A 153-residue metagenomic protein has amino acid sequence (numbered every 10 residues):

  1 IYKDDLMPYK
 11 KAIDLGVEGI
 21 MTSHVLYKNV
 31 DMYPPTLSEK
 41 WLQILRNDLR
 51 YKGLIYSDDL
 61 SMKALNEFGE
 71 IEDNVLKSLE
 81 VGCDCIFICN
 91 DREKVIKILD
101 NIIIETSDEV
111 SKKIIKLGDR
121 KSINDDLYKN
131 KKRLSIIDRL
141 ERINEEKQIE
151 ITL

Functional and structural regions predicted by a protein language model:
I1-V110, I115, D119-D126, S135: Second-shell residues forming the walls of enzyme active-site clefts
L134-L153: Charge-patterned, long linear interaction tracts outside catalytic cores
